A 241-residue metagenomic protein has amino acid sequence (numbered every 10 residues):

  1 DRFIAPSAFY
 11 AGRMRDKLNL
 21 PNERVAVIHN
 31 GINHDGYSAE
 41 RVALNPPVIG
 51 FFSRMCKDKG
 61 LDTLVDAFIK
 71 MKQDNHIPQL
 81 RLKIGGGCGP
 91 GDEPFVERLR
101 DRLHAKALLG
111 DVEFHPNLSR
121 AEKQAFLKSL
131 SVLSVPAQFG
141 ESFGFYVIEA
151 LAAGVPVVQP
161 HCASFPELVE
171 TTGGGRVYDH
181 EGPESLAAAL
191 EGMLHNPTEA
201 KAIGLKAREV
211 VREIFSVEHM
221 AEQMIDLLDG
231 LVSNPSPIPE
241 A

Functional and structural regions predicted by a protein language model:
F9, G31: Carbohydrate-associated surface elements
R41-K59, V65-I69, K83: Conserved donor-binding/catalytic core segment of Leloir-type glycosyltransferases
R81-R98: Glycosyltransferase donor-sugar binding loop
V96-L118: Nucleotide-activated donor-binding/catalytic signature segment of Leloir-type glycosyltransferases, i.e., the conserved
N117, A125-L130: Short alpha-helical donor nucleotide-sugar binding micro-motif in glycosyltransferases
K128-S142, V155: Acidic donor-binding loop of glycosyltransferase active sites
T171, R176-P183, G192-P197: Conserved acidic donor-binding segment of nucleotide-sugar-dependent glycosyltransferases
S185, G192, E199-E213, Q223-D226: A short, well-ordered alpha-helix in the C-terminal region of glycosyltransferases
